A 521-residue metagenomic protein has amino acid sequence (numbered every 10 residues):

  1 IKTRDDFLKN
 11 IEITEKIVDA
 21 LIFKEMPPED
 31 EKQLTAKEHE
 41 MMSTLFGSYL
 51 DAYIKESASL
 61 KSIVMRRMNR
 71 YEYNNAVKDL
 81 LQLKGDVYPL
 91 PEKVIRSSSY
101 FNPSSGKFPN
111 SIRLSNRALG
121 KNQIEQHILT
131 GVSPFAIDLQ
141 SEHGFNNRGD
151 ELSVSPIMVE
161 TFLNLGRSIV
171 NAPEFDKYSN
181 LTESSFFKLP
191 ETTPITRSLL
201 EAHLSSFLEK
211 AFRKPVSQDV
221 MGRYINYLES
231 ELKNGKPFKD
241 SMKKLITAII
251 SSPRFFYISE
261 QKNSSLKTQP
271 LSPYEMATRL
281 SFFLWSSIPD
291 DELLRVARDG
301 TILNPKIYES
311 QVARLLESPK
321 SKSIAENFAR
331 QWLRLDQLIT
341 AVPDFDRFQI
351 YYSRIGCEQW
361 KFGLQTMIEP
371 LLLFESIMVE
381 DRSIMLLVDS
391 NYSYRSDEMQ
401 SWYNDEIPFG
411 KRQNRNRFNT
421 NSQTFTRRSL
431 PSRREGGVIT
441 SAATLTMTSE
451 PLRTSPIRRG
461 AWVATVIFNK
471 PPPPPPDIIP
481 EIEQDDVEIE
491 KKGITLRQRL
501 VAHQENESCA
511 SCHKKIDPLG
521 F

Functional and structural regions predicted by a protein language model:
I1-F521: Low-complexity, glycine/serine/threonine/alanine-rich intrinsically disordered linker and propeptide segments
